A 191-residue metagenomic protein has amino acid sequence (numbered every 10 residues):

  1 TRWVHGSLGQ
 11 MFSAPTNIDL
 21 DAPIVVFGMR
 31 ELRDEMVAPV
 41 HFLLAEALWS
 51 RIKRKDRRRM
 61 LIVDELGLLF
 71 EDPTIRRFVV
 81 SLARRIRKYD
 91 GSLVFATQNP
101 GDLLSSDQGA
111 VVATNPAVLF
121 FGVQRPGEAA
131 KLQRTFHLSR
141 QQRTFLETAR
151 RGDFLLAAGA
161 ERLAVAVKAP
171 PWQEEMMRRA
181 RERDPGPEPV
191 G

Functional and structural regions predicted by a protein language model:
T1-G91, F95, L104, R140 (+2 more regions): P-loop NTPase motor domains
S92-A96, L119-G122: Short hydrophobic alpha-helical runs that function as membrane-insertion/retention elements
G101-G191: P-loop NTPase motor core of the ASCE superfamily
